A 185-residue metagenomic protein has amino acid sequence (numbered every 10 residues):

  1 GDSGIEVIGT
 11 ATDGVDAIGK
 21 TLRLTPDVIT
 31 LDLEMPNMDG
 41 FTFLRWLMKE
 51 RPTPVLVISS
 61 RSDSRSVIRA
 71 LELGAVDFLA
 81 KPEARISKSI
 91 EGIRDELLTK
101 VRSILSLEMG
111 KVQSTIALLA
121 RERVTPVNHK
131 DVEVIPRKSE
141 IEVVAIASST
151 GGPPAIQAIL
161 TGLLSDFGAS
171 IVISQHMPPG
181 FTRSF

Functional and structural regions predicted by a protein language model:
G1-F185: Strand-loop microenvironment adjacent to phosphate/nucleotide-handling motifs in alpha/beta enzyme folds
